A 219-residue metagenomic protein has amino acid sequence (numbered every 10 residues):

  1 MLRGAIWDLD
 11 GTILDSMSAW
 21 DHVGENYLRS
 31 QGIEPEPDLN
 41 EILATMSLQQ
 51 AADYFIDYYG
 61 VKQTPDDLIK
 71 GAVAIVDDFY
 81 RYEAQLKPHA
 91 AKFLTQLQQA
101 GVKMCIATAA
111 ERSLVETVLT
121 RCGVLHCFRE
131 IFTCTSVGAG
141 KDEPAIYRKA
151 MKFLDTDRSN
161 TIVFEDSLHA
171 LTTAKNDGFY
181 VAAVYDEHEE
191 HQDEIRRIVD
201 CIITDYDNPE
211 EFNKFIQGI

Functional and structural regions predicted by a protein language model:
M1-R3, T95-Q98, E111-R112, E116-I219: Asp-based, Mg2+/Mn2+-dependent phosphohydrolase catalytic module
L2-A100: N-terminal helical cap/lid subdomain that shapes the substrate entry/recognition surface in HAD-like hydrolases
T12, T108-A110: Conserved phosphate-coupling serine/threonine residues in phosphotransfer and NTP-handling enzymes
D15, A84, I106, N160-I162: Residue-level marker of alpha-helix boundaries and capping positions
E34, K103, Y180: Residue-level detector of anion-binding/catalytic polar loops
D66, A84-K87, A109, G140-K141 (+1 more regions): Non-catalytic, surface-exposed connector residues within folded enzymatic/regulatory domains
